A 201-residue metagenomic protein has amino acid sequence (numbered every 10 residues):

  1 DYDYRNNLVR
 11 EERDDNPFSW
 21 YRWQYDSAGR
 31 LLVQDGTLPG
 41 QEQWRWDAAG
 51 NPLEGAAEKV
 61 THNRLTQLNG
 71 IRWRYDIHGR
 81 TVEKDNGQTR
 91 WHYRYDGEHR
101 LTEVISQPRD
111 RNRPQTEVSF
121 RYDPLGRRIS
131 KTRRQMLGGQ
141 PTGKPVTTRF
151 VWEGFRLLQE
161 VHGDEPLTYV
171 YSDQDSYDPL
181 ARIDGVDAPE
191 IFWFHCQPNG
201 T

Functional and structural regions predicted by a protein language model:
D1-F192: Acidic/glycine-rich beta-solenoid
H195-C196: Amphipathic, non-membrane alpha-helical segments that mediate helix-helix packing for oligomeric assemblies
